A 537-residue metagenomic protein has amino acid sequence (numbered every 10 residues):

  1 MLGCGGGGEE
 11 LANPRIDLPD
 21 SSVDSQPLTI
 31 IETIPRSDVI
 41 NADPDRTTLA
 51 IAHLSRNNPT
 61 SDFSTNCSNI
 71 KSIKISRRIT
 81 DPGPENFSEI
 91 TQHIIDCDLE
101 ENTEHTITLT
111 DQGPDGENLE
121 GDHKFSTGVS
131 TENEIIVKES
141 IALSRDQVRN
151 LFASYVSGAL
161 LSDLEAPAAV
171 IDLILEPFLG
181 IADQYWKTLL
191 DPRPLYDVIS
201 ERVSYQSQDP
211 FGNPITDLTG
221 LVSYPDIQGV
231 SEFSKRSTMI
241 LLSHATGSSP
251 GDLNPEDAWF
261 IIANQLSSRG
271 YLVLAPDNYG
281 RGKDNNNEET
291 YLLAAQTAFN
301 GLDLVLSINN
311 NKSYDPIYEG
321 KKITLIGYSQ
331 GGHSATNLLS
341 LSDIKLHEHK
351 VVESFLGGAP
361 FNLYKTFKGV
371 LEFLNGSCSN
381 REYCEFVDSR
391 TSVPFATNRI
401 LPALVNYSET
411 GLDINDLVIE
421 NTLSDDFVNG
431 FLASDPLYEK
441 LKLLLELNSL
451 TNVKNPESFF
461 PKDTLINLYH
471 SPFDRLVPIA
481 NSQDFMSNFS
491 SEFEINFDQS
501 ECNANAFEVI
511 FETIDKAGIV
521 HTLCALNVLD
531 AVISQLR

Functional and structural regions predicted by a protein language model:
E9-S64, D111, L119-T131: N-terminal non-catalytic regions of secreted/periplasmic and cell-surface proteins
L11-P27, A42, S126-G229: Catalytic-loop region of hydrolases
S157, G357-F459: Accessory cap/linker subdomain of secreted extracellular hydrolases
F211-T219, D226-R269: Short, surface-exposed "cap/lid" segments of acyl-processing enzymes
Y291-S313: Alpha/beta-hydrolase active-site loop
L306-G376: Primarily recognizes the serine-hydrolase "nucleophile elbow" in alpha/beta-hydrolase and SGNH/GDSL folds
K462, N467-H470, D474: Short beta-strand/loop motif that positions the catalytic acidic residue of the alpha/beta-hydrolase fold
L476, Q483-D484, S491-R537: C-terminal catalytic histidine-bearing segment of alpha/beta-hydrolase fold enzymes
